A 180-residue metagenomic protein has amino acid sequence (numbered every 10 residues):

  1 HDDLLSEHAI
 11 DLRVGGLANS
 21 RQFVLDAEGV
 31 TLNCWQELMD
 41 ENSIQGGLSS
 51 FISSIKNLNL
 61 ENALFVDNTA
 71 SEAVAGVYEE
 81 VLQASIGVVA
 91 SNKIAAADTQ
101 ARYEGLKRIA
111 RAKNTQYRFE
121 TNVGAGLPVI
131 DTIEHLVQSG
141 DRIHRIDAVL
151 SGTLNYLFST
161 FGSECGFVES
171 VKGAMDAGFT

Functional and structural regions predicted by a protein language model:
H1-Q83: N-terminal glycine-/serine-/threonine-rich beta1-alpha1-beta2 phosphate-ribose binding loop of Rossmann-like
E7-I10, N57-N59, A110-R111, L136-R142 (+1 more regions): Solvent-exposed alpha-helices and their adjacent loops that cap or buttress functional pockets in soluble metabolic
L12, G46, L60, A101 (+5 more regions): Conserved active-site and cofactor/substrate-binding residues in soluble primary-metabolism enzymes
F23, A70-S71, I94, S151-L154: Short glycine-rich anion-binding loops that position phosphate/pyrophosphate groups of nucleotides and phosphorylated
L64-D67, V88-S91, Y117-E120, R145-A148 (+1 more regions): General beta-strand structural signal in soluble alpha/beta enzymes
A70-A84, K93-L136: Rossmann-fold NAD(P)-binding glycine/threonine-rich loop
T132-T180: Conserved anion/nucleotide-ligand pocket segment
